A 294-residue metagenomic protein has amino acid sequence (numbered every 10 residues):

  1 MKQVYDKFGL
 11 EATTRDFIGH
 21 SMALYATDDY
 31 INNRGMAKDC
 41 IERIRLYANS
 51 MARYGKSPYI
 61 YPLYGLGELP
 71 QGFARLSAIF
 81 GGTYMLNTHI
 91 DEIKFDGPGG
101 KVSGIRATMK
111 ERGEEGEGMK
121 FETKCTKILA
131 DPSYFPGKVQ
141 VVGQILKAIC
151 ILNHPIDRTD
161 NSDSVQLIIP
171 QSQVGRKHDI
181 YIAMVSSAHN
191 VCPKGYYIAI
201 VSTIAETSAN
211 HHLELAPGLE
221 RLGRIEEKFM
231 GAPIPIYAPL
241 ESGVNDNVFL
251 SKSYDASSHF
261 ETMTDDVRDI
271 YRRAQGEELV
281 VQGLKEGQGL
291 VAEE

Functional and structural regions predicted by a protein language model:
M1-N49, Y59-Y61: Rossmann-like flavin
M1-V4, T14, M36, C40-R43 (+7 more regions): General structural feature for long, well-ordered alpha-helical segments within catalytic domains of soluble enzymes
G9-T13, T83, I225: Short coil/loop linkers at secondary-structure junctions
G19-L24, D91-F95, L167, I234-P235 (+1 more regions): Short amphipathic alpha-helical segments embedded in low-complexity Lys/Glu-rich regions
M51-G55: Short glycine/proline-rich turn/loop motifs
Y61-P62, Q71-G82, T88-G231: Mid-domain catalytic core of redox enzymes that form a hydrophobic substrate pocket/lid adjacent to a catalytic redox
Y197, T207-E294: C-terminal catalytic lobe of FAD-dependent flavoproteins
